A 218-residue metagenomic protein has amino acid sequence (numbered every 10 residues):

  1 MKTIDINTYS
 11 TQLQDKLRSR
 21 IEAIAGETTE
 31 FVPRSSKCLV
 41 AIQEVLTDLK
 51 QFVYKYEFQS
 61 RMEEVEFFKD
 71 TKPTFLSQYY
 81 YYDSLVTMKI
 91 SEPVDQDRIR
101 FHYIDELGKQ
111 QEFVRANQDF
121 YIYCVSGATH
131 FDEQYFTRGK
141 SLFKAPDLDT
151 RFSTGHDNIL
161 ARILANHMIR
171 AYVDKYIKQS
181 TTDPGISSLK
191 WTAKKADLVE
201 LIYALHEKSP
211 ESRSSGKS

Functional and structural regions predicted by a protein language model:
M1-P184: Intrinsically disordered, low-complexity acidic/Q/S/K-rich activation/interaction tracts characteristic
T181-K217: Basic amphipathic recognition helices
